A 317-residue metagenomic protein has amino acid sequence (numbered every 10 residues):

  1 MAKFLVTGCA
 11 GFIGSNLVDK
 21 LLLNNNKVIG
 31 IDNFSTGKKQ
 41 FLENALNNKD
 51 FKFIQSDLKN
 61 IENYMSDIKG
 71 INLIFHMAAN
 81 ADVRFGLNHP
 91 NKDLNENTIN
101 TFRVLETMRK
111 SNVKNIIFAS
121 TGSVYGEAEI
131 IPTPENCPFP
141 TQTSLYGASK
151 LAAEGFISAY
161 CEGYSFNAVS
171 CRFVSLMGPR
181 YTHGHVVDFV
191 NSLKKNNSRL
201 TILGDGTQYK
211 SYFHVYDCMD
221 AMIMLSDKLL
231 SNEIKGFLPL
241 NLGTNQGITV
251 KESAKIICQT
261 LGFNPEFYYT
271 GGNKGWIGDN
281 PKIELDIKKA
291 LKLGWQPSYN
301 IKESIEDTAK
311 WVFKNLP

Functional and structural regions predicted by a protein language model:
M1-L176: N-terminal Rossmann-like NAD(P)+-binding domain of SDR-like oxidoreductases, especially those catalyzing
A2, K288, I301-P317: Amphipathic terminal alpha-helices
F12, Y125, Y160, L203 (+3 more regions): Conserved hydrophobic/aromatic "anchor" residues that stabilize well-ordered secondary structure elements
N16, G37, H89, T107 (+6 more regions): Generic structural signal for alpha-helix termini and adjacent loop/cap motifs
G37, K59, N88, E96-I99 (+7 more regions): Residue-level signal for the nucleotide or nucleotide-sugar donor/cofactor binding architecture
I130-P132, L151, G155-D227, N245-G247 (+1 more regions): NAD(P)-dependent short-chain dehydrogenase/reductase
S198-L200, L225-L242, P265, P317: Core catalytic loop region at the nicotinamide-binding pocket of NAD(P)H-dependent oxidoreductases
D205-T207, F237-L240, I248-K255, G262-K282 (+1 more regions): C-terminal "lid/loop" region of Rossmann-like NAD(P)-dependent oxidoreductases
